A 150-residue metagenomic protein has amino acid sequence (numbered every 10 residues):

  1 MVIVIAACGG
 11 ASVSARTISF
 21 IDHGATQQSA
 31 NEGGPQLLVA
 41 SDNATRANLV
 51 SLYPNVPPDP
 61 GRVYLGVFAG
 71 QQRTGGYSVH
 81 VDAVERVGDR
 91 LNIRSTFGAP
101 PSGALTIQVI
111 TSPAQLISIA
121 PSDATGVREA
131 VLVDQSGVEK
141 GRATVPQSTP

Functional and structural regions predicted by a protein language model:
M1-A6: Sec-dependent bacterial lipoprotein signal peptides
C8-P150: Exposed, flexible binding/inhibitory loops of compact, secreted disulfide-stabilized domains
